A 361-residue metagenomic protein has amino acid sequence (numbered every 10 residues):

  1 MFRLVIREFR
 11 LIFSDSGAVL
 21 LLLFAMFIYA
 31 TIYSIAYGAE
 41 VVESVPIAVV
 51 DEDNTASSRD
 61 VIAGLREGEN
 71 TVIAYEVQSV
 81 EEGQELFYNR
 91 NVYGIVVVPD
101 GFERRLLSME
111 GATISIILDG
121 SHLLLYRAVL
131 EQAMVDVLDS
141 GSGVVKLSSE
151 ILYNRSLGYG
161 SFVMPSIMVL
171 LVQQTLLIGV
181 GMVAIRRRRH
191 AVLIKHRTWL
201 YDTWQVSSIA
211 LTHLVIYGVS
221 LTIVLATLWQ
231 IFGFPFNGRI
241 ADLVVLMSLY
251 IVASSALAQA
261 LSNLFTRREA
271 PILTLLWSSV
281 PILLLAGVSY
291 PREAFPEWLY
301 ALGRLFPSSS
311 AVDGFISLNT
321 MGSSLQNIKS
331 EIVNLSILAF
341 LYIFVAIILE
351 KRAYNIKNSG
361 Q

Functional and structural regions predicted by a protein language model:
M1-F13, F315: A short amphipathic helical element positioned immediately N-terminal to and/or at the very start of a transmembrane
L11, S16-A56, L107-M109, I117-L124 (+5 more regions): Transmembrane helix-boundary elements of multi-pass transport/secretion proteins, especially ABC-type permease modules
I32-A36, E40, Q230-I231, L264-F265 (+2 more regions): Helix-loop junctions at the membrane-solvent interface of multi-pass transporters, primarily the C-terminal
V42-Q78: Membrane-interface junction motifs in transport/secretion proteins
N54, G238-Q361: Membrane-spanning alpha-helical segments of multipass transporters and channels
E69-L138: Extracytoplasmic loops/domains of multi-pass membrane proteins
H196-L200, F232, F265, G303-F306: Short helix-loop-helix connector
